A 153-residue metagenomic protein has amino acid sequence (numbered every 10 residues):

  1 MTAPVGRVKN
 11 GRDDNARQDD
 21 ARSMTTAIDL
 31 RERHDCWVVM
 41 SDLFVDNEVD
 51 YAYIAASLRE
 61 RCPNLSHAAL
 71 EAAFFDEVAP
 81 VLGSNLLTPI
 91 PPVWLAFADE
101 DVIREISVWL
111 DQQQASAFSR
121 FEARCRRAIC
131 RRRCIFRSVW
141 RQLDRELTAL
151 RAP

Functional and structural regions predicted by a protein language model:
M1-S23: N-terminal amphipathic/basic-hydrophobic helices that include classical n-h-c signal peptides and signal-anchor
D19-I28, L58-P153: Small-residue-enriched hydrophobic alpha-helices in membranes
T26-R59: Short terminal alpha-helical segments
